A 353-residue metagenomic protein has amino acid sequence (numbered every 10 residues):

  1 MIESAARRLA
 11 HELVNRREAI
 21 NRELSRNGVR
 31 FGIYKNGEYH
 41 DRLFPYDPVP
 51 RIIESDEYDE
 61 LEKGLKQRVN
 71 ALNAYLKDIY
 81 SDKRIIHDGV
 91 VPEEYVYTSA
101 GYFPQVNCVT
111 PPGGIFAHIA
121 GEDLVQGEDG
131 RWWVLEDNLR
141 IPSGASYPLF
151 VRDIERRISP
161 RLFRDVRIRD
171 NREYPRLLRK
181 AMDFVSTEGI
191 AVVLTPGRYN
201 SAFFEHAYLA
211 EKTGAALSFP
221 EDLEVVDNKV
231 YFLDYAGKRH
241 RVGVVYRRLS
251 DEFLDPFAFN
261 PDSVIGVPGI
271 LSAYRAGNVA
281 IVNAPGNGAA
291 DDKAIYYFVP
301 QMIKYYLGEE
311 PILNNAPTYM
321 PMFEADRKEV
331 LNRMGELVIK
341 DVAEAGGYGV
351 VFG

Functional and structural regions predicted by a protein language model:
M1-G353: Preference for protein termini
